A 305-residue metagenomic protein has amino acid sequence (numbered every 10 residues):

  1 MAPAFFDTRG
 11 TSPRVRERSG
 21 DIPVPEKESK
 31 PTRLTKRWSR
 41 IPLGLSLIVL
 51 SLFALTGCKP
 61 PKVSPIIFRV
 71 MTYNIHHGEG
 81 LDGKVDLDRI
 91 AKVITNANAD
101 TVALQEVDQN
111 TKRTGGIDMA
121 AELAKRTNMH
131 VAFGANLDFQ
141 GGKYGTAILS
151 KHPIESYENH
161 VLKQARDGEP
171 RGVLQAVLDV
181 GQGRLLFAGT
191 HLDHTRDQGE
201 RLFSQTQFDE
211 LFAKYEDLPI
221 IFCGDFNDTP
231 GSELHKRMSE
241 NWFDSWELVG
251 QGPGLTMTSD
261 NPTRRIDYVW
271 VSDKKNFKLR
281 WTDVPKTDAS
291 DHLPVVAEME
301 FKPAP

Functional and structural regions predicted by a protein language model:
M1-S46: Intrinsic disorder/low-complexity segments
K27, R40-G44, V49-R126, D138-K143 (+1 more regions): N-terminal, active-site-proximal structural segment of metallo-dependent hydrolase catalytic domains
K59-P60, V177, G199, T206 (+2 more regions): Metal-dependent phosphoester-hydrolase catalytic domains
I67-E79, E158, Q175, R184-L192: Active-site-proximal beta-strand elements of phosphoester/diester hydrolases
Y73-I75, V107, T190-L192, D225-F226 (+1 more regions): Active-site metal-binding loops of divalent metal-dependent hydrolases
H77-D82, Q109-N110, A165, R196-E200 (+1 more regions): Short, flexible loop segments at the rims of nucleotide/cofactor-binding pockets, characterized by
D82, T101, V107-R184, N276 (+1 more regions): Structured beta-strand-rich core segments of catalytic domains in phosphoester-bond hydrolases
A103-Q105, A132-A135, I221-D225, D244-W246: Active-site neighborhood of phospho(di)ester-bond hydrolases with catalytic His/Asp-centered motifs
